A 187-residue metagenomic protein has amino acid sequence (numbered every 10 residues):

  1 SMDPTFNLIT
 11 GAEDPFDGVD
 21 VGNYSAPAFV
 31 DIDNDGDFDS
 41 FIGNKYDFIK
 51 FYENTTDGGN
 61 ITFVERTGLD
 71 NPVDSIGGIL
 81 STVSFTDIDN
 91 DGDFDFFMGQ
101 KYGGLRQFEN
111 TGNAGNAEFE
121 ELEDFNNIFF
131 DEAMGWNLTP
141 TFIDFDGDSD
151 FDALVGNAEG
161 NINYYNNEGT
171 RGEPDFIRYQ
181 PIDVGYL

Functional and structural regions predicted by a protein language model:
S1-G22, E53-G78, T111-G135, E168-L187: Blade-edge motifs of beta-propeller repeat domains
P4, I42, I61, S84 (+3 more regions): Low-complexity, intrinsically disordered tandem-repeat tracts enriched in small residues
S25-I32, S81-I88, L138-F145: Beta-propeller blade termini
D33, T55, D87-D89, T111 (+2 more regions): A structural signal for beta-strand register positions
S40-N44, F96-Q100, F151-N157: Hydrophobic beta-strand segments that make up the repeating blades of beta-propeller and related beta-repeat
D47-F48, G103-G104, G160-N161: Loop/turn residues immediately N-terminal
